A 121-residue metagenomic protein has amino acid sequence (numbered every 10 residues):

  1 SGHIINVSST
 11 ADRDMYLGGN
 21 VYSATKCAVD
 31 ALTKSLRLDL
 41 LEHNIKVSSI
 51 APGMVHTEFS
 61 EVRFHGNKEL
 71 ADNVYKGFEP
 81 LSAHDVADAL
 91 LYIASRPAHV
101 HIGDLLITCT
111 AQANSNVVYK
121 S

Functional and structural regions predicted by a protein language model:
S9: Residue(s) in the substrate-gating loop at a strand-loop-helix junction that position the organic substrate next
D14-N20: Active-site loop immediately N-terminal to the catalytic Tyr-X3-Lys motif of short-chain dehydrogenase/reductase
Y22, D30: Catalytic tyrosine of NAD(P)H-dependent dehydrogenase/reductases that use a Tyr as the general acid/base
T25: Active-site helix of classical SDR
L38-E42: Alpha-helical segment proximal to the catalytic Tyr-Lys
K46-H56: Conserved SDR Rossmann-fold cofactor-binding beta-strand/turn motif
S49-I50, E69-N116: C-terminal helical subdomain
